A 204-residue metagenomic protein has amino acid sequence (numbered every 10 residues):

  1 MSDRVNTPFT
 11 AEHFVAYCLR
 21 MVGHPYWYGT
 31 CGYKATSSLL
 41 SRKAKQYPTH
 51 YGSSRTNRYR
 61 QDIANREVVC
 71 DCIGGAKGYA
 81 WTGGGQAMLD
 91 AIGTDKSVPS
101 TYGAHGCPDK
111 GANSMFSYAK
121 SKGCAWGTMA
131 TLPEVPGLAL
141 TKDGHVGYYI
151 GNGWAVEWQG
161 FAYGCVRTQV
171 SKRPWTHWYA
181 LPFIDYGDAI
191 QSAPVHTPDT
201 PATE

Functional and structural regions predicted by a protein language model:
M1-A91, D143-H145, V156-F161, A189-A193: N-terminal capping segments
D3, K77-K122: Activation targets extended, charge/polar-rich intrinsically disordered C-terminal tails
K110, E157, Y186: Polar, enzyme-active/binding microenvironments
K120-L132: Short alpha-helix capping/helix-loop boundary micro-motifs
V135-L138: Loop/turn positions that initiate beta-strands
L140-T141, W178: Short beta-strand element of the conserved SAM-dependent methyltransferase core
K142, Y148-P174: Catalytic Cys-His active-site segments of thiol-dependent hydrolases/isopeptidases
K172-E204: Low-complexity, Gly/Ser/Thr/Pro-rich intrinsically disordered linker/tail segments
